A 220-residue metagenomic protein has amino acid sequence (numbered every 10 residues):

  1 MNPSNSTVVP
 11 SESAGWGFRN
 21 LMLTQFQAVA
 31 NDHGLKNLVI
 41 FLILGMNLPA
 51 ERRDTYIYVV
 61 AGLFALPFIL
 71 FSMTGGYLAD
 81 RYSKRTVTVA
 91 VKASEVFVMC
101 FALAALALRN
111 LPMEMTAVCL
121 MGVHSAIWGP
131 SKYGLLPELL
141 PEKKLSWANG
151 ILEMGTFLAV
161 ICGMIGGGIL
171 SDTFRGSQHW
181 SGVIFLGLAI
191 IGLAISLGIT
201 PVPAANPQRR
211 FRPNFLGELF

Functional and structural regions predicted by a protein language model:
N2-R19, V202-F220: Juxtamembrane intracellular "pre-TM" segments in multi-pass secondary transporters
A14-G17, A50-Y56, R81, N110-M113 (+1 more regions): Membrane-helix interface segments
W16-N37, A61-V98, M113-D172, L188 (+1 more regions): Substrate-agnostic recognition of the 12-TM MFS/MFS-like secondary transporter fold
L38-I69: Extracellular/periplasmic helix-loop-helix junction of adjacent transmembrane segments in MFS-like secondary
L38-P49, L103-L108, V160-F185: Transmembrane alpha-helix termini and helix-breaking/packing motifs in multi-pass membrane transporters
N47, E51, Y82, F174-R175 (+2 more regions): Membrane-interfacial segments
A107-R109, P141, L152, V202-Q208: Short, polar/flexible loop-turn hinges at active-site or ligand-entry regions and domain interfaces
G134, E138, F185-N214: Helix-loop junctions on the cytosolic side of multi-pass membrane transporters, especially the intracellular loop
